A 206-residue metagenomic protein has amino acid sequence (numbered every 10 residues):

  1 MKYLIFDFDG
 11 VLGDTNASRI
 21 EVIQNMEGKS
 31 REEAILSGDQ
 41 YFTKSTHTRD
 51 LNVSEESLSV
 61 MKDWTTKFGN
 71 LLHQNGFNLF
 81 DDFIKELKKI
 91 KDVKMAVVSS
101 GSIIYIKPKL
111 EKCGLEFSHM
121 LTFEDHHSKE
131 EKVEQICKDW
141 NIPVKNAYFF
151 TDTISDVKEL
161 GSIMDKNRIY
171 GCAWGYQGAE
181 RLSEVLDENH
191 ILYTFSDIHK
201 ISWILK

Functional and structural regions predicted by a protein language model:
K2-D81: N-terminal helical cap/lid subdomain that shapes the substrate entry/recognition surface in HAD-like hydrolases
I35-D39, L115-K129: A short, structured active-site edge motif that brings together acidic residues
N70-I103, K107, E111, E130-E131: Short, acidic loop-to-helix structural element flanking the phosphoryl-transfer center in phosphate-processing enzymes
N78-D82, G101-S102, E124, S128 (+2 more regions): Short beta->alpha linker loops
G114-F123, L182-L205: Structural recognition of alpha->loop->beta junctions
E130-L160: Conserved Lys-Pro-Asp/Glu-containing loop-to-beta segment of HAD-superfamily phosphomonoesterases, centered on
E134-D139, K200-K206: Short amphipathic alpha-helix with an adjacent loop that forms part of the alpha/beta core around
F150-F195: Acidic, Mg2+-coordinating phosphoryl-transfer loop and its flanking beta/alpha structural elements, shared across
